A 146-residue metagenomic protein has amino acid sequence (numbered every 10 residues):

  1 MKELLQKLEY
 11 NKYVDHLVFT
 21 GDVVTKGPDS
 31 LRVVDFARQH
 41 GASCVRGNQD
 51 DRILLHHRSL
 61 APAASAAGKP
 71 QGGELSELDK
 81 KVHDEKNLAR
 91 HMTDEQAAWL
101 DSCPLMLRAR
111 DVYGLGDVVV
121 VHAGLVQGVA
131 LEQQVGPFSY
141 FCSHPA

Functional and structural regions predicted by a protein language model:
M1-D35: N-terminal active-site segment of His-dependent metallophosphoesterases
G27-A146: Active-site neighborhood of divalent metal-dependent phosphoester bond hydrolases
